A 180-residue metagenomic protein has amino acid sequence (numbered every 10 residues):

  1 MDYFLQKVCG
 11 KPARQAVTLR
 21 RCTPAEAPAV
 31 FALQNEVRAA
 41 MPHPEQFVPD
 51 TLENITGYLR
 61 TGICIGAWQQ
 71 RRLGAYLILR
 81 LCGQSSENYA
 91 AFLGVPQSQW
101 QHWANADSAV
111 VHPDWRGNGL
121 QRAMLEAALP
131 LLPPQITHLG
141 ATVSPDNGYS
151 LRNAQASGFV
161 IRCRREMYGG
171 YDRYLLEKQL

Functional and structural regions predicted by a protein language model:
Y3-Q6, M167-L180: C-terminal "cap" of GNAT-fold acetyltransferases
A16-A32, H43: A short beta-loop-alpha structural element at the N-terminal edge of CoA-dependent acyl/N-acetyltransferase catalytic
V17, R71-Y76, A104: Glycine-rich phosphate/pyrophosphate-binding loop shared by adenosine-nucleotide-utilizing enzymes
P42-Q69, I78: Active-site rim helix/loop that mediates acceptor-substrate recognition in acyltransferases
I78-S108: Conserved acyl-donor/pantetheine-binding loop and adjacent beta-alpha core of acyl/acetyltransferases and related
S108-V111, G117-P130, R152, A156: Conserved acetyl-CoA-binding loop-helix of GNAT-fold acetyltransferases
L132-S144: Conserved GNAT acetyl-CoA-binding A-motif
P145-C163: Conserved active-site alpha-helix within GNAT-family acetyltransferase domains
